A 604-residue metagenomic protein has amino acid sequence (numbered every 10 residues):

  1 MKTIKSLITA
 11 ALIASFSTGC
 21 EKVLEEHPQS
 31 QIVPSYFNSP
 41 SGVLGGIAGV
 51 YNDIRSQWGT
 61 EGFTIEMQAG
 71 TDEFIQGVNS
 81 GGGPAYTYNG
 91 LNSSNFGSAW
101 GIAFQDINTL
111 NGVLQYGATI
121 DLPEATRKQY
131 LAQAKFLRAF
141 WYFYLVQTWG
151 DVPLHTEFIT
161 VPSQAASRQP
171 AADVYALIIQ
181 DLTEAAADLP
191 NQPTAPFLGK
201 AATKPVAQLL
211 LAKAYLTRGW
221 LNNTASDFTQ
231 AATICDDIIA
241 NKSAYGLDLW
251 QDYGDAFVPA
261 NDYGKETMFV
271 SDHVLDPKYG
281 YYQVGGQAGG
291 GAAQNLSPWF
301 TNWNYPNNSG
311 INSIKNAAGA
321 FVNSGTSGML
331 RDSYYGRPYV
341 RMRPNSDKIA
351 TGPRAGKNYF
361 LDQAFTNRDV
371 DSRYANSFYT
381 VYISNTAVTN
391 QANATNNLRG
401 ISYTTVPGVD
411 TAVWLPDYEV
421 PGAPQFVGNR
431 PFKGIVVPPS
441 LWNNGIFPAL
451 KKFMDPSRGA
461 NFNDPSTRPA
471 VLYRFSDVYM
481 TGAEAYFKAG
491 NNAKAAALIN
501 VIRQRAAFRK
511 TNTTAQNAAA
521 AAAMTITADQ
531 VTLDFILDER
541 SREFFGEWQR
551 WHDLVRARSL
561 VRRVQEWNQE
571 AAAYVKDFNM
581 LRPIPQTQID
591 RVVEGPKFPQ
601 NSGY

Functional and structural regions predicted by a protein language model:
G19-C20, A103-F104, L177, V258-R341 (+7 more regions): Long, intrinsically disordered, low-complexity segments
C20-F63, V592-Y604: Membrane-proximal, proline-rich intrinsically disordered regions
F37-W58, V78-W149, S163-A176, Q180-P196 (+4 more regions): Conserved, well-structured interaction surfaces
Y144-P153, P193, T217-T224, G490: Short coil/turn linking the two alpha-helices of tandem helical-hairpin repeats
V340-R474: Flexible, polar/acidic helix-loop-strand segments at domain edges
